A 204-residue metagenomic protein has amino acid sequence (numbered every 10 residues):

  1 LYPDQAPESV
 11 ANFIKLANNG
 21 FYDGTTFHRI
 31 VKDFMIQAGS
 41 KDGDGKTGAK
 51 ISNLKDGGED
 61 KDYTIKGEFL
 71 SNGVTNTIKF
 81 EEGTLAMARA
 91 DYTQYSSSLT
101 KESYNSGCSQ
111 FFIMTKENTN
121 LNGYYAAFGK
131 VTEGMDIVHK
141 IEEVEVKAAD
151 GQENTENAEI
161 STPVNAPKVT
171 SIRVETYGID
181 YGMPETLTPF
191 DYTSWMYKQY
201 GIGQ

Functional and structural regions predicted by a protein language model:
L1-Q204: Cyclophilin-like peptidyl-prolyl cis-trans isomerases
